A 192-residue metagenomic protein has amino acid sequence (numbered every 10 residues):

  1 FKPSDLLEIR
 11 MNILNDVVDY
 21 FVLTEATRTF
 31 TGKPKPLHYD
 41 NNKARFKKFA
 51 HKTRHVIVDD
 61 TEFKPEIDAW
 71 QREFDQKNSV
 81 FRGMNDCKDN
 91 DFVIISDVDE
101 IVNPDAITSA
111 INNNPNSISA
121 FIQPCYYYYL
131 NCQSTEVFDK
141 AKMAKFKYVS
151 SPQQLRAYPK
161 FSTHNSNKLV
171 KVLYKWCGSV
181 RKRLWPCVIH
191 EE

Functional and structural regions predicted by a protein language model:
K2-S4, T27-T29, D60-F63, D99-I101 (+1 more regions): Short, solvent-exposed loop/turn segments at secondary-structure junctions
P3-D16, Y20, F30-N41: Short, well-formed alpha-helical segments that are part of the catalytic scaffolds of diverse glycosyltransferases
E8-N12, K43, F81, I107-I111 (+1 more regions): Short amphipathic alpha-helical segments and helix-helix/interface helices
V18, D89-N90, N116: A general structural motif
F21, T53-I57, I118-A120: Conserved beta-strand scaffold positions in the cores of enzyme catalytic domains, especially in NTP/NDP-utilizing
V22-A26: Short internal beta-strands
R28-I95, P104-T108: Active-site-proximal specificity loops/subdomain of glycosyltransferases
E100-E192: Conserved catalytic core of nucleotide-sugar-dependent glycosyltransferases
